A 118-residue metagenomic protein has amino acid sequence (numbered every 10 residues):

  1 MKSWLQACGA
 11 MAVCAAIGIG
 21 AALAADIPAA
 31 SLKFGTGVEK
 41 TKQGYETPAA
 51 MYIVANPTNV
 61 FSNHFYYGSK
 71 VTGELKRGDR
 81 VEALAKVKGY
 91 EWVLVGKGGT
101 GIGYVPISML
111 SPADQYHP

Functional and structural regions predicted by a protein language model:
M1-M11: Bacterial N-terminal signal peptides that target proteins for export
V13-I17: Hydrophobic core
I19-A24: Sec/Tat signal peptide C-region and signal peptidase I cleavage site
A25-E46, G96-P118: Boundary regions of SH3-family modules and the immediately adjacent low-complexity/disordered segments in eukaryotic
T41, H64, V87: Short glycine/proline-centered loop/turn elements that form peptide/ligand docking sites
A49-F61: Short, basic/aromatic beta-hairpin or loop at an interaction surface
N63-R77: SH3/SH3-like (including bacterial SH3b) beta-barrel domains that bind proline-rich motifs or cell-wall ligands
E74-P106: SH3/SH3-like beta-barrel superfamily modules
